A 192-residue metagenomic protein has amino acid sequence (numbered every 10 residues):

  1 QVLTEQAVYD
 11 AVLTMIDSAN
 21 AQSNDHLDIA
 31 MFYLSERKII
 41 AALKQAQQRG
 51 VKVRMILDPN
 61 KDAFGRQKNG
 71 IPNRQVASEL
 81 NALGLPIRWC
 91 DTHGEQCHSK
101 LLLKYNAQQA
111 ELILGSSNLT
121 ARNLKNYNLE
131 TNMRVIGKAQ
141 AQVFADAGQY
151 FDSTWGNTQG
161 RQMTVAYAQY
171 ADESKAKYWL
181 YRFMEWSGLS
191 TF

Functional and structural regions predicted by a protein language model:
Q1-V12: Active-site cores of enzymes that catalyze phosphoryl transfer or operate on phosphate-rich substrates
A11-M15, K38: Well-ordered alpha-helical segments embedded in enzymatic catalytic cores
N20-H26, Y33-F192: PLD/PLD-like phosphodiesterase catalytic module centered on the HKD motif
